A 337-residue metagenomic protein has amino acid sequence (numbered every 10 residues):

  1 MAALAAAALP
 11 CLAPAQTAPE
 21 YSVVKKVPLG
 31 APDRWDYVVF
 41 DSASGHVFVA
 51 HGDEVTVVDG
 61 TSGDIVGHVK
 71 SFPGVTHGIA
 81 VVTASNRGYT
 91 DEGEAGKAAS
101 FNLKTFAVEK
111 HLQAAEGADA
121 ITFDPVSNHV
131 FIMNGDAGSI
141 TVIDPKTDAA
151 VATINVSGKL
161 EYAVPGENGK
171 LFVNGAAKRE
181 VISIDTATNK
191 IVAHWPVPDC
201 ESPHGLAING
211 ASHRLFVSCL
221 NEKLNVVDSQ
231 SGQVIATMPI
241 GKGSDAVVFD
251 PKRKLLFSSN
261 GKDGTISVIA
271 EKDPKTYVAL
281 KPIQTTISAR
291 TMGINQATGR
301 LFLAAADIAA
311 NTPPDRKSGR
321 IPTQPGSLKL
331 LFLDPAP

Functional and structural regions predicted by a protein language model:
M1-C11: Bacterial N-terminal signal peptides
C11-P337: Predominantly soluble domains enriched in secretory-pathway, periplasmic, or organellar proteins
